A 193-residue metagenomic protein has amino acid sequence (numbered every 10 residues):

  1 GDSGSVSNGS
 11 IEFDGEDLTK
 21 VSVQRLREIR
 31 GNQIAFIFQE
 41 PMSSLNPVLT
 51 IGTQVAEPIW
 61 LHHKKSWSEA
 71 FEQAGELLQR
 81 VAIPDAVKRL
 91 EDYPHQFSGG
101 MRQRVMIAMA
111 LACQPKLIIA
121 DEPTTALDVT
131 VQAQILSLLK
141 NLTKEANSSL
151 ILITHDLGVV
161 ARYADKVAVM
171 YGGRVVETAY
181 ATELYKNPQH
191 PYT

Functional and structural regions predicted by a protein language model:
V6-D17: Conserved ABC transporter NBD signature motif
E12, M42, V48-L61, F71 (+3 more regions): Short helical segment in ABC ATPase nucleotide-binding domains corresponding to the A-loop/adjacent helical element
D17, E69-K88: Conserved ABC ATPase "signature" region
V21-Q24, E40, K88-Y93: Interfacial catalytic loop of ABC nucleotide-binding domains
G31, H95, C113: Conserved signature/switch motifs of ABC ATPase nucleotide-binding domains
D92-F97, M101: Conserved ABC ATPase signature
K116-I119, P123, L127, V131-T193: P-loop NTP-binding/switch modules centered on Walker-like glycine-rich loops
